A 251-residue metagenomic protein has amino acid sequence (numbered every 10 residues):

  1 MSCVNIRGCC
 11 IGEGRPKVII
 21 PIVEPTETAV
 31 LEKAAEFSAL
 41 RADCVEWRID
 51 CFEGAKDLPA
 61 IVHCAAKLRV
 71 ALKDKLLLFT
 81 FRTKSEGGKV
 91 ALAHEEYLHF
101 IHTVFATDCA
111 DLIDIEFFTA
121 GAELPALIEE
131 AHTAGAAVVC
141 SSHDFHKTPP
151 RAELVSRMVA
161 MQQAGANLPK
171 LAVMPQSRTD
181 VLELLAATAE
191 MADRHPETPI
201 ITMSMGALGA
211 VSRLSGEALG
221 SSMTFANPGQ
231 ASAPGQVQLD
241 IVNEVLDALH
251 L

Functional and structural regions predicted by a protein language model:
S2-C3, E13-T133, H143-T148: Active-site beta->alpha loop and helix N-cap motifs at the rims of alpha/beta catalytic domains
I6-R7: Glycine-/acidic-rich phosphate or pyrophosphate-binding loops and their flanking alpha/beta elements
H102, L112, F117-L251: Catalytic alpha/beta core domains of metabolic enzymes, predominantly
